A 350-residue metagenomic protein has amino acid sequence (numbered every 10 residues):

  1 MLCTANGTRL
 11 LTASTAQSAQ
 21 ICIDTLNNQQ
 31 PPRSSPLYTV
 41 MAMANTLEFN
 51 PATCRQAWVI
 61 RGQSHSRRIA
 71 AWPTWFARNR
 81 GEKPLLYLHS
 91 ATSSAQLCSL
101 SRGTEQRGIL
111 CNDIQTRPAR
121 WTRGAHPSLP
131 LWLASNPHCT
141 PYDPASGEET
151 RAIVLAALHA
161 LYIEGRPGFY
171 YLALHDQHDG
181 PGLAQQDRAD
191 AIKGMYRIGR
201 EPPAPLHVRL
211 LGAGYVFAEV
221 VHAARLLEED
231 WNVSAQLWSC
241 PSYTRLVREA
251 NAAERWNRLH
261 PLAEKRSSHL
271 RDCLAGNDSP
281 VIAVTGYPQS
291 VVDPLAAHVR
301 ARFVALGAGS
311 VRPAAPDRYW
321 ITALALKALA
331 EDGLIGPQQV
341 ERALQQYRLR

Functional and structural regions predicted by a protein language model:
M1-Y171, H178, A189, A301 (+2 more regions): Thiamine diphosphate
L2-G7, R117-H126, L161-R350: Thiamine diphosphate
